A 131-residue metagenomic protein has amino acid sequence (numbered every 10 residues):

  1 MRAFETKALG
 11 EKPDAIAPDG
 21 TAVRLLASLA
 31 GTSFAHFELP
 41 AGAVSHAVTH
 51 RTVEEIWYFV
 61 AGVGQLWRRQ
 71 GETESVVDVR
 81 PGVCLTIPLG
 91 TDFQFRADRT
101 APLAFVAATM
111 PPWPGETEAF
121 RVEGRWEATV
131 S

Functional and structural regions predicted by a protein language model:
M1-H36, H46-A47, T117-S131: A short, N-terminal "cap"/entry segment at the start of jelly-roll beta-barrel domains of the cupin/DSBH fold
L29, P40-G42, T52, F59 (+3 more regions): A short, compositionally biased micro-patch
A30, A43, T52-V53, V63 (+3 more regions): A generic "binding-loop/recognition-motif" signal
A30-T32, P40-V44, A61-Q65, P111-P114: Short, charged/polar surface micro-motifs in flexible loops or helix N-caps
E38-P40, R51-L66, Q70, A108: Short, conserved beta-strand element in jelly-roll/cupin
H46-V48, L66-W67, I87, F93-T100 (+1 more regions): Short beta-strand His + acidic residue motifs that chelate non-heme Fe in jelly-roll/DSBH and cupin folds
I56, T86, T100-A119: A short hydrophobic beta-strand segment most commonly corresponding to one strand of the jelly-roll/cupin
G71-L89: Short acidic-glycine-tyrosine-enriched beta hairpin
